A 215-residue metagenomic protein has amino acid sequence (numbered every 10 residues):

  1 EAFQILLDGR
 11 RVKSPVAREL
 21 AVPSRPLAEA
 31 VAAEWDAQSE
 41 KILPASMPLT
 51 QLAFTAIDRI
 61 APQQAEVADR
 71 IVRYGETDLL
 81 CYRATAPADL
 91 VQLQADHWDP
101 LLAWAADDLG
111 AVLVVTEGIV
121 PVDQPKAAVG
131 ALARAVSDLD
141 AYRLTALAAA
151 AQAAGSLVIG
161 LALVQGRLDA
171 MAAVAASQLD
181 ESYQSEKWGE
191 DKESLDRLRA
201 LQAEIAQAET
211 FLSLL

Functional and structural regions predicted by a protein language model:
E1-P62: An N-terminal structural lobe/cap that precedes and organizes the functional/catalytic core across diverse proteins
P23, L93, Q124, A149-A153 (+1 more regions): Short, contiguous, pocket-lining structural segments that sit at or immediately flank catalytic/ligand-binding sites
P44-M47, E117, G189: Short coil/turn segments at secondary-structure boundaries
A65-A131: Internal, conserved structured core segments that host functional sites
D123-S194, A206: An internal, amphipathic alpha-helical element
L195-L215: Long, charge-rich low-complexity segments
